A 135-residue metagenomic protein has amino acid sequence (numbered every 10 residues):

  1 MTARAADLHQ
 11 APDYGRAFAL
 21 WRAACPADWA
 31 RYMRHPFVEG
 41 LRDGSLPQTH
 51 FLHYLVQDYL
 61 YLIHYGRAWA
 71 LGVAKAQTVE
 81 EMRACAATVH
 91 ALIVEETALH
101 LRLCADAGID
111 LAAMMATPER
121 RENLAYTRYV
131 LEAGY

Functional and structural regions predicted by a protein language model:
A3-H9, R22-L46: Short alpha-helical hairpin
L8-A19, R42-H53, A107, Y135: Short, charged, low-complexity loops and linkers
D13-L20, A27-D28, P36-F37, H50 (+5 more regions): Exposed alpha-helical structural elements
L20-A23, H50-Q57, L111-A116: A ubiquitous short alpha-helical element
P26-R31, S45-K75: Alpha-helical bundle segments that constitute or directly flank the non-heme di-iron/ferroxidase center
H35, P47, T78, G108-D110: Helix N-cap and loop-to-helix transition residues
E80-Y135: Active-site-proximal alpha-helical scaffolds that flank and shape metal-associated catalytic sites
